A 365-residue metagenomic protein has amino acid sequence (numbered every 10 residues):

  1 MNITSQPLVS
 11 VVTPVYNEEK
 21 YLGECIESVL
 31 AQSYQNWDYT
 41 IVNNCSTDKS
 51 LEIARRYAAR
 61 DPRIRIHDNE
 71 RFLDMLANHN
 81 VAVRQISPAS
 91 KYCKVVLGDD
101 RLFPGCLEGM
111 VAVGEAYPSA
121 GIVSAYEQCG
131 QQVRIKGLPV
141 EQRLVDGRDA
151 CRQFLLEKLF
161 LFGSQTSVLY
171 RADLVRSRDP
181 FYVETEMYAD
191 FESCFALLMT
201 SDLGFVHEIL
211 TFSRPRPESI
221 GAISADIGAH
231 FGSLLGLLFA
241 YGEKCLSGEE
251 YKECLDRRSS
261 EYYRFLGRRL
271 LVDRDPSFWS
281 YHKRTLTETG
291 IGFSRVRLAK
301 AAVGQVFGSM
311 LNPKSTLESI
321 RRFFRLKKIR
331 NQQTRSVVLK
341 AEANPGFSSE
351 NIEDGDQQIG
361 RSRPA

Functional and structural regions predicted by a protein language model:
M1, E243, R269-A365: Membrane-interface aromatic/basic loop that binds lipid-linked glycans or pyrophosphate carriers, typified by
E18-A31, W37: Short, well-formed alpha-helical segments that are part of the catalytic scaffolds of diverse glycosyltransferases
G23, D48-R56, G105: Acidic helix N-cap motif at the loop->helix transition within catalytic regions of sugar-transfer enzymes
Q35, N43-E52, R71: A conserved acidic beta->alpha catalytic loop
N69-P88: Glycine-rich, basic loop-to-helix element that forms the pyrophosphate-binding segment of sugar-nucleotide handling
A89-D99: Short beta-strand-to-loop acidic/aromatic patch adjacent to the donor-nucleotide binding site
G105-L138: Conserved donor NDP-sugar-binding/catalytic core segment of glycosyltransferases
Q142-L234: Conserved nucleotide-sugar donor-binding catalytic segment
